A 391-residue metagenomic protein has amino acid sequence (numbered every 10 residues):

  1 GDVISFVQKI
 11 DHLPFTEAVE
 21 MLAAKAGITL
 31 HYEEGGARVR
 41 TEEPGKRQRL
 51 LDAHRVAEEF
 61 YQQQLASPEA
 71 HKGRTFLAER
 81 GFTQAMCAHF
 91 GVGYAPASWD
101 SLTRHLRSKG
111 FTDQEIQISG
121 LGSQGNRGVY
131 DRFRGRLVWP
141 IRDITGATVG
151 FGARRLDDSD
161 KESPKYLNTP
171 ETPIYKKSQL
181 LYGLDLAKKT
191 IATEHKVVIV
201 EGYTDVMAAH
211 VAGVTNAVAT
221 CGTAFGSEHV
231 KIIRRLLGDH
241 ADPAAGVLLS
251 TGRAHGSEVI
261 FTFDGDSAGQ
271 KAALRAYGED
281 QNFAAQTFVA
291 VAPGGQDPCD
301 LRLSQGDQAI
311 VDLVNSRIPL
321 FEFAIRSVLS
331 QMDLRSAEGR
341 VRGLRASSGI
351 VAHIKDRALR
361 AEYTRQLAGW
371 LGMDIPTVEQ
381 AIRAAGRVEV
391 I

Functional and structural regions predicted by a protein language model:
G1-I118, S123, G128-D131, R136 (+3 more regions): Non-catalytic accessory segments of DNA primases and related replication-initiation nucleases
S5, E17-E20, A24, R55 (+11 more regions): Residues on a specific face of well-ordered alpha-helices
D11-H12, A95, G202, G222-T223 (+2 more regions): Short beta->alpha junction loops/turns
E17, H71, T75, E201 (+2 more regions): Short, solvent-exposed positions on alpha-helices
E33, T220, A290-A292: Conserved beta-strand termini and adjacent loop/short-helix elements that scaffold enzyme active sites in alpha/beta
V39-A57, A97-H255, A273: Phosphate-handling DNA/RNA-contact segment within nucleic-acid enzymes
D143-I144, K177, K188-K196, V211 (+1 more regions): A charged alpha-helical hairpin associated with nucleic-acid processing machineries
